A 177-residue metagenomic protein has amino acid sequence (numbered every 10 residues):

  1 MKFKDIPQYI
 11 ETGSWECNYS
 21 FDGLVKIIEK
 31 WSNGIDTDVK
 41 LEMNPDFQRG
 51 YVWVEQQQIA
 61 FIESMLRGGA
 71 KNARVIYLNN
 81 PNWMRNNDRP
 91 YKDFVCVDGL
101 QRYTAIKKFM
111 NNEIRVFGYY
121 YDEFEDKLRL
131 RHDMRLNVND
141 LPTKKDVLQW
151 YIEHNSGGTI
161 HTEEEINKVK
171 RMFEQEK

Functional and structural regions predicted by a protein language model:
F3-N18, D22, F47-K177: Basic- and aromatic-enriched surface patches that contact anionic nucleotides/nucleic acids
G13-V39: N- or domain-start disorder-to-order transition segments that initiate the globular core
